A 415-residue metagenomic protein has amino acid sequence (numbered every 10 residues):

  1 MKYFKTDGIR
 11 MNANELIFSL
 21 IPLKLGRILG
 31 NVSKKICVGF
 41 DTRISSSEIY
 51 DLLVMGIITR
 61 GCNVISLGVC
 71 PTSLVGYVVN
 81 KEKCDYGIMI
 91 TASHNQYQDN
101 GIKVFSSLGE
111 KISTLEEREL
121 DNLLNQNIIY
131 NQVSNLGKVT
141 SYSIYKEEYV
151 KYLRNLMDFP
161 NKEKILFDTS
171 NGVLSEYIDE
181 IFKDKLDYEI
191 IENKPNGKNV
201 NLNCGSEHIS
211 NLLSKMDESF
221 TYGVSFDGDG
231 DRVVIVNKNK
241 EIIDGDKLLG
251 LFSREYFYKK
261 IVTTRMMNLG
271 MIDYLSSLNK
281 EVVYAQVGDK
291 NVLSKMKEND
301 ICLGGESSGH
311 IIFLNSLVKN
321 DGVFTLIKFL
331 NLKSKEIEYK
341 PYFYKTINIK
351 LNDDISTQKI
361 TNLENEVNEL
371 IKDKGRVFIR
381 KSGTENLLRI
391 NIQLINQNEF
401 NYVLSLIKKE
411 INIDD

Functional and structural regions predicted by a protein language model:
M1-G61, S66, Y86, V139-E163 (+1 more regions): An N-terminal, well-structured beta->alpha segment
N12, L20, K24, N100-E218: Gly/Ser/Thr-enriched, mixed-charge loops and adjacent short helices that form phosphate/oxyanion-binding elements
R27-V32, I36-N100, E180-I181, L186-V236: N-terminal small/polar loop signature for handling phosphorylated ligands or for N-terminal nucleophile
K35-D41, I65, K164-F167, K260-R265 (+2 more regions): Short glycine-rich phosphate-binding loop at a beta-alpha junction
Y97-L115, N122, I128, N161-K164 (+3 more regions): Replace "Mg2+/Mn2+-dependent" with "divalent metal-dependent
N171, G228, G383-E385: A generic beta-sheet turn/junction motif
F220, Y258-D415: Phosphate-binding and adjacent anionic-ligand microenvironments
